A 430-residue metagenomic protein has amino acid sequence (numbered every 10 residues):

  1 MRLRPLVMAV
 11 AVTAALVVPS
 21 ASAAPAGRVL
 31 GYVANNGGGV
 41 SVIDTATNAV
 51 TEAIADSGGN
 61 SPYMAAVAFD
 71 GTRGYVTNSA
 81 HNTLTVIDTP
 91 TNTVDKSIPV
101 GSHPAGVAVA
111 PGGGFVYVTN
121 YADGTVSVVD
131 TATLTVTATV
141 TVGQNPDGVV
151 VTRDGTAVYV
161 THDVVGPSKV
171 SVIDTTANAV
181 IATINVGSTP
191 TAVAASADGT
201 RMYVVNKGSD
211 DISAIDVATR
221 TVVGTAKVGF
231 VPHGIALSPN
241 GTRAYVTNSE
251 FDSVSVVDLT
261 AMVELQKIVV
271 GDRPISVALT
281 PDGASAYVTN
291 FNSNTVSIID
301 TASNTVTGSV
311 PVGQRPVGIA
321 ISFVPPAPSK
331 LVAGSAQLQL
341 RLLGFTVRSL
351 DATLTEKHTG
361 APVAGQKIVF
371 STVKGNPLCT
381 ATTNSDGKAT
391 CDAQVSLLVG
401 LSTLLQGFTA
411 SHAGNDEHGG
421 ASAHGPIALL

Functional and structural regions predicted by a protein language model:
M1-V7: Bacterial N-terminal signal peptides that target proteins for export
V12-A327, D351, D386: Predominantly soluble domains enriched in secretory-pathway, periplasmic, or organellar proteins
P25, P325-K357, I427-L430: Beta-strand-rich domain onsets/edges
A333, S349-T353, K367-V369, T390-D392 (+2 more regions): Beta-strand secondary-structure signal
T355-P377, L404-Q406: Short flexible loop/turn segments that cap and initiate beta-strands
L378-T382: Beta-strand-rich interaction surfaces with strong enrichment in secreted/lumenal proteins
T383-V395: Glycine-centered loop-to-beta-strand initiation motif
V395, L404-S422: Enriched for extracellular/lumenal, surface-exposed ectodomains of secreted and cell-surface proteins
